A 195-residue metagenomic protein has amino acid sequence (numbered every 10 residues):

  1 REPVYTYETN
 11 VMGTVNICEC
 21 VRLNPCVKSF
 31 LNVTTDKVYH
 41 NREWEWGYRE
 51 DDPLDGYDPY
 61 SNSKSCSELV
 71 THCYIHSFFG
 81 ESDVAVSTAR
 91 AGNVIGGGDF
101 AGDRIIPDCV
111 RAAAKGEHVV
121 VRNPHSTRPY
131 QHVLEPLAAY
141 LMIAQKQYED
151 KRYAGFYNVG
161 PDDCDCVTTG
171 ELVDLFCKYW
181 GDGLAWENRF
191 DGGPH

Functional and structural regions predicted by a protein language model:
R1, T9-M12, D58, F100 (+3 more regions): Residue-level signal for the nucleotide or nucleotide-sugar donor/cofactor binding architecture
V4, E8, M12-Y60: Conserved Rossmann-fold NAD(P)-dependent oxidoreductase catalytic core, especially the SDR/UDP-sugar
G13-V21, V70-T71, A139, I143: Hydrophobic positions on the long internal alpha-helix of Rossmann-like NAD(P)-dependent oxidoreductase domains
R22-N24, I75-S82, Q145-K151, Y179-G181: Alpha-helix termini
S29, T35, E68-G97, V119 (+1 more regions): Conserved beta-loop-beta element that borders a ligand/cofactor-binding pocket
V38-N41, D55-P59, S82-I105, T127 (+1 more regions): Flexible, glycine-rich beta-alpha linker
S63-S67: Active-site helix of classical SDR
A113-H195: C-terminal substrate-binding subdomain of Rossmann-fold SDR/epimerase-dehydratase oxidoreductases
